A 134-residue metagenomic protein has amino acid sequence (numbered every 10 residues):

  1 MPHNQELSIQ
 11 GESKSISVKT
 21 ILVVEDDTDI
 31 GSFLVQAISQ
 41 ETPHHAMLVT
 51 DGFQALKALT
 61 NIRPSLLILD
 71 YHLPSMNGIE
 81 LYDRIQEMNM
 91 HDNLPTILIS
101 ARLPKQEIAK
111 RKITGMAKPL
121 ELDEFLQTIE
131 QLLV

Functional and structural regions predicted by a protein language model:
M1-L22, E121-V134: Non-catalytic signal-transmission and effector/linker regions of two-component phosphorelay proteins
D27-M47: Two-component/phosphorelay signaling modules centered on CheY-like receiver
L48-L66: Acidic, metal-coordinating helix/loop segments flanking the phosphotransfer/catalytic sites of two-component signaling
D51, N77-E80: Acidic catalytic/metal-coordinating carboxylates
K57, I79-D92: Short amphipathic alpha-helix used as the core "switch/output" element in two-component signaling
D70: Active-site residues of response regulator receiver
P74: The feature encodes the CheY-like receiver
I99-S100: Hydrophobic/aromatic residues positioned on beta-strands within the core alpha/beta folds
